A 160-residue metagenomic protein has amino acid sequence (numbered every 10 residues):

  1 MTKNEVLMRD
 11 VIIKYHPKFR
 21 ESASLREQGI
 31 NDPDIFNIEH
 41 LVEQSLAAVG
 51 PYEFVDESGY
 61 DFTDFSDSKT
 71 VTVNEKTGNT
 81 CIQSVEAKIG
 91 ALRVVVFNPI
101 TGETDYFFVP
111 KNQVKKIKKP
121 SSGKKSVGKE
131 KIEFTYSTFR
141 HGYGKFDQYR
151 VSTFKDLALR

Functional and structural regions predicted by a protein language model:
M1-F65, K69-R160: Nucleic-acid endonuclease domains
